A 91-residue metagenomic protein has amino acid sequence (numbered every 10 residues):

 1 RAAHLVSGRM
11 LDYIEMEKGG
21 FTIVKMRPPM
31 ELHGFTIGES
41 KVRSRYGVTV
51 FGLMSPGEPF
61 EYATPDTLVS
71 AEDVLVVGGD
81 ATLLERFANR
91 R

Functional and structural regions predicted by a protein language model:
R1-H33: Flexible, Lys/Arg-rich cytosolic regulatory linkers and terminal tails that connect or flank
P28, H33-R91: Cytosolic Rossmann-like ligand/nucleotide-binding regulatory domains
